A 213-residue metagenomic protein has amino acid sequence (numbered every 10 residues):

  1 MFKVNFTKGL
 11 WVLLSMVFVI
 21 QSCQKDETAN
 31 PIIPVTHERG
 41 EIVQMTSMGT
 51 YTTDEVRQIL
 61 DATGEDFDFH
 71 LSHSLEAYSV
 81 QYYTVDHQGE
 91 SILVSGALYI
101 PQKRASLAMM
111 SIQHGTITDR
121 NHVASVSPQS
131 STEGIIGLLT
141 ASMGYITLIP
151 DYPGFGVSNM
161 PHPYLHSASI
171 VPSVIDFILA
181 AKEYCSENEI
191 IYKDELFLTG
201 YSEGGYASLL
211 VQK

Functional and structural regions predicted by a protein language model:
F2-W11: Bacterial N-terminal signal peptides that target proteins for export
V19-S22: C-terminal motif of bacterial Sec signal peptides marking the signal peptidase cleavage site
D26-A105: Catalytic-loop region of hydrolases
A77-S79, S130-F155, V171-L179: Active-site machinery of serine-nucleophile hydrolases
H87-S95, Y99-M143: Short, surface-exposed "cap/lid" segments of acyl-processing enzymes
I100-K103, L179-S202: Gly/Ser-rich "nucleophile elbow"/oxyanion-hole loop immediately N-terminal to the catalytic nucleophile in hydrolases
Y164-E187, L209: Alpha/beta-hydrolase active-site loop
P172, G200-K213: Glycine-rich nucleophile elbow surrounding the catalytic serine of serine-hydrolase chemistry
